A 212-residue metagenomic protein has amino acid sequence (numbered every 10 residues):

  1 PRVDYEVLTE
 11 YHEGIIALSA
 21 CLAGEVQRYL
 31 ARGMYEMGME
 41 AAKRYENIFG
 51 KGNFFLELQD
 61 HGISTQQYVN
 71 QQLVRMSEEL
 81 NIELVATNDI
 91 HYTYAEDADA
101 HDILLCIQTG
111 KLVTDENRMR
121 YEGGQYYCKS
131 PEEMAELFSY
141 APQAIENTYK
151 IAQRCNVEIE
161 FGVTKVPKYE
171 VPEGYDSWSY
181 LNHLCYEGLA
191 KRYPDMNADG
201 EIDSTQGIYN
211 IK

Functional and structural regions predicted by a protein language model:
P1-K212: Phosphodiester-processing cores and adjacent nucleic acid-binding clamps
